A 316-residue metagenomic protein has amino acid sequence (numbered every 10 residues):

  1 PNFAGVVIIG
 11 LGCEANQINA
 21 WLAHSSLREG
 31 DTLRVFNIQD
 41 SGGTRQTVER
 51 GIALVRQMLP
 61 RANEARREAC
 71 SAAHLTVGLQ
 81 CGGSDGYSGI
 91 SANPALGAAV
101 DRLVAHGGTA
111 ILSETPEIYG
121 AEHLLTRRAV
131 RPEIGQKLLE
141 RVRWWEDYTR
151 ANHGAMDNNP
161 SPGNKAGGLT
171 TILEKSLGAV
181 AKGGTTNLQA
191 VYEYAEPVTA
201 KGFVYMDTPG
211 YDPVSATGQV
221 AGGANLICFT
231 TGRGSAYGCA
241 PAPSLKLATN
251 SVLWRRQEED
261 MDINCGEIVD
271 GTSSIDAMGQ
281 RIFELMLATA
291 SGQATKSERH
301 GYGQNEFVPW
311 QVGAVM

Functional and structural regions predicted by a protein language model:
P1, H74, L79-C81, D85-M316: Anaerobic metallocofactor- and corrinoid-dependent redox/one-carbon enzyme cores, especially those from methanogenesis
P1-E64, H74-T76, W144-H153, N225: Alpha/propeptide regions of enzymes that mature by internal proteolysis
R34, D40-N63, A69-S71, G82 (+5 more regions): Nucleotide/pyrophosphate-binding catalytic subdomain
